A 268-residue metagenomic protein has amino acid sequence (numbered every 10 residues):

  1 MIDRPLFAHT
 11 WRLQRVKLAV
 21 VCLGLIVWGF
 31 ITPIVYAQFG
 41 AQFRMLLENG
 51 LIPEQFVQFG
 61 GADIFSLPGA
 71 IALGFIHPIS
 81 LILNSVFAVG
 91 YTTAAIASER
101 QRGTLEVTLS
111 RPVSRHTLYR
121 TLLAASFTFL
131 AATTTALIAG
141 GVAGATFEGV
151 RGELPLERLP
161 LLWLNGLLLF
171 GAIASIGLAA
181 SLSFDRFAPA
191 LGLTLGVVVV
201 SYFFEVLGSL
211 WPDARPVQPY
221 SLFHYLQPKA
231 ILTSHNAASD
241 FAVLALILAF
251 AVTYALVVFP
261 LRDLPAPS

Functional and structural regions predicted by a protein language model:
L6, L13-Q14, I26, F30-A70 (+1 more regions): Terminal transmembrane helical anchor/hairpin motif
V16, N165-V199: A structural motif at transmembrane helix-loop-helix junctions in multipass membrane proteins
I26, F30-T32, R120-L178, A242: Secretory targeting signals
I71-S98, L195: Long, hydrophobic alpha-helical segments
G74, V86-V89, A125, F129 (+3 more regions): Short alpha-helical transmembrane interface motifs in multi-pass membrane proteins
A88-T92, G140, S175-I176, L222 (+1 more regions): Hydrophobic/aromatic residues in alpha-helical transmembrane segments
V89-L109, L123: Transmembrane helix boundary and interhelical loop/hinge segments in multi-pass membrane proteins
